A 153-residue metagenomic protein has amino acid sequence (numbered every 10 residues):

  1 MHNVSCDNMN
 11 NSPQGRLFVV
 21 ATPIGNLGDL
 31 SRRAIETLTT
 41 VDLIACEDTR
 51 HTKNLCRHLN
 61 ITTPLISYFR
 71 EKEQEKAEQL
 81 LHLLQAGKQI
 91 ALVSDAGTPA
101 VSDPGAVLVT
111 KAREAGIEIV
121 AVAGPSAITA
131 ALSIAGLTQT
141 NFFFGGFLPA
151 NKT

Functional and structural regions predicted by a protein language model:
H2-R70: Glycine-rich, flexible N-terminal cofactor/catalytic loop recognition
R16-V20, G87-S94, F142: Generic beta-sheet signal
R33-E36, H58-I61, L80-H82, P104-V109 (+1 more regions): Short, glycine/charged-enriched secondary-structure capping and boundary segments
N54-L55, A100, T129-A131: Phosphate- and divalent-cation-binding pockets in alpha/beta enzyme and binding domains that engage nucleotide-derived
R57, F69-H82: Short, structured surface patches at the beginning of a domain
I66-E75, F147-K152: Conserved helicase motor
A77-S126: Glycine/small-residue-rich loop that forms an oxyanion/phosphate-binding "nest" at active or ligand-binding sites
V107-T153: Class I SAM-dependent methyltransferase SAM-binding "motif I" and its flanking Rossmann-like core
